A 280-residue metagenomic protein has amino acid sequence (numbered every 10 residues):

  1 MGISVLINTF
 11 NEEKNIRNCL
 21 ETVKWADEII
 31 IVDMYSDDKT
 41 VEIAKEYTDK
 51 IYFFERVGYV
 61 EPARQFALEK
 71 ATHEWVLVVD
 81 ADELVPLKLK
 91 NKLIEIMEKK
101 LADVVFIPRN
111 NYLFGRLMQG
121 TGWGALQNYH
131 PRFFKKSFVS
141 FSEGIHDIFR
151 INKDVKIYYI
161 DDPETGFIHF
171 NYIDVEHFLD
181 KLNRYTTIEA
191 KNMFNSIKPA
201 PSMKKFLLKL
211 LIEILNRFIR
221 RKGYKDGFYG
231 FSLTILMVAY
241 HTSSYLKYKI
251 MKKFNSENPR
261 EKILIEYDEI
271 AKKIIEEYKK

Functional and structural regions predicted by a protein language model:
G2-S4, E28: Cell-envelope/extracellular polymer assembly enzymes that use nucleotide-activated donors
L6-W25: Short, well-formed alpha-helical segments that are part of the catalytic scaffolds of diverse glycosyltransferases
K14-R17, D38-Y47, K88-L89: Acidic helix N-cap motif at the loop->helix transition within catalytic regions of sugar-transfer enzymes
T22, D33-E42, R56, D80: A conserved acidic beta->alpha catalytic loop
V41-K70: Conserved donor nucleotide-binding strand/loop of the catalytic core
E61-L68, P86-N255: Catalytic-site signature of metal-activated, phosphate-bearing donor transferases, centered on the GT-A/GT-A-like
V76: Short aromatic/hydrophobic "clamp" motif used to bind/position activated sugar donors
Y245-K280: Long, positively charged, glycine-interspersed low-complexity recognition regions
